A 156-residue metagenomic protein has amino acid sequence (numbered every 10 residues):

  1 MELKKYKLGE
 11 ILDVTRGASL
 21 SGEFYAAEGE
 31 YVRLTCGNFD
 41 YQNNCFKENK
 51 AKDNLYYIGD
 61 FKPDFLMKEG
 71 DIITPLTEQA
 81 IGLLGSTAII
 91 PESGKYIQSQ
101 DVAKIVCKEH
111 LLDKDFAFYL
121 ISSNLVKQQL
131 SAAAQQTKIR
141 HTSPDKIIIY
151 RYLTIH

Functional and structural regions predicted by a protein language model:
M1-S21, L153-H156: Non-catalytic DNA-recognition/assembly elements of restriction-modification systems
G9-L12, G22-I58, Q98, K104: DNA target-recognition patches
E10, C36, E69, S86 (+2 more regions): Extracellular/lumenal ectodomain signal focusing on beta-strand-rich modules and carbohydrate-recognition contexts
L20, K95-A103, L112, Q135-H156: A short glycine-rich beta-alpha junction/loop motif
T35, D53, F61-S122: A short beta-sheet element
I89-I90, A132-Q136: Short amphipathic beta-strand starts and helix->beta connectors
V126-Q129: Periplasmic-binding protein-like
